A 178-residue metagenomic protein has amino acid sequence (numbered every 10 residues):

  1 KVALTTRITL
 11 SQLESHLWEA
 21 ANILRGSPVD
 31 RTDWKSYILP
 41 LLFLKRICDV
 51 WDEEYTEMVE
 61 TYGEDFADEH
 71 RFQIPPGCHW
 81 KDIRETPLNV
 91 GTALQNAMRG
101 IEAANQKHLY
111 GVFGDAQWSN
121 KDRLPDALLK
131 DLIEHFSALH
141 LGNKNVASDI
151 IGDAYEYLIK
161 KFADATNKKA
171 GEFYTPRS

Functional and structural regions predicted by a protein language model:
K1-S178: Non-catalytic, mostly N-terminal accessory regions of nucleic-acid modification and defense proteins
